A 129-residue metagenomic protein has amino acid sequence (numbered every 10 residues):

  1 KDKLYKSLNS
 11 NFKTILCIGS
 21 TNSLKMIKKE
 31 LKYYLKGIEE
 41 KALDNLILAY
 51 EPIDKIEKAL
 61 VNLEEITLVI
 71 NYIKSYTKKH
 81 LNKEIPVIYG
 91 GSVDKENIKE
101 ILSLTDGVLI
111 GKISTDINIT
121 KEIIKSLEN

Functional and structural regions predicted by a protein language model:
K1-Y5, K28-K29: Glycine-rich anion/phosphate-binding loops
S7, Y34, E100-L102, I123: Generic structural signal for hydrophobic
S10-L81: Active-site rim beta-loop-alpha module in soluble metabolic enzymes
L16, S20, P52, K58 (+2 more regions): Glycine-rich phosphate-binding active-site loops on the catalytic face of alpha/beta enzymes
M26, H80-L81, S92-D106: Catalytic cores of alpha/beta
I47-Y50, V87-G91: Extended hydrophobic secondary-structure segments that form protein cores and membrane-embedded regions
K125-N129: Generic C-terminal helix-cap and adjacent flexible tail
